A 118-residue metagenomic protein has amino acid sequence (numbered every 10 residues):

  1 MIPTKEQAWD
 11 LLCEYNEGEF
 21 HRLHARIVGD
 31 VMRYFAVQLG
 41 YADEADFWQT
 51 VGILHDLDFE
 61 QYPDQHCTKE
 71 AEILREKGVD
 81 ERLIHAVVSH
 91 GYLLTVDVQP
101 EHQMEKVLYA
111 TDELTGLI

Functional and structural regions predicted by a protein language model:
M1-Y62: Acidic/His-rich, divalent-metal-binding segments that scaffold phosphate/diphosphate chemistry
Y41-I118: Divalent metal-dependent catalytic cores for phosphoryl transfer on phosphate-bearing substrates
